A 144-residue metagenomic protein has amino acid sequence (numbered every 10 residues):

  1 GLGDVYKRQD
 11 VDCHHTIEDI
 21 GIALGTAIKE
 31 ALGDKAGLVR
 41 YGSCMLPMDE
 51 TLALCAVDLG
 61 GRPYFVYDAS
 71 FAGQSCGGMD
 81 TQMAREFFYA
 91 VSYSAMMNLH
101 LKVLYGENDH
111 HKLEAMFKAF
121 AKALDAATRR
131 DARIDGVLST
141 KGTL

Functional and structural regions predicted by a protein language model:
G1-Y6: Short, small-residue-biased leader/transition segments that mark boundaries at the very start of proteins
K7-H15: N-terminal auxiliary interaction/assembly segments of multi-subunit proteins
E18-V39: Ordered, amphipathic secondary-structure segments that act as subunit-interaction surfaces in large macromolecular
A36-L52, G136-L144: Glycine/charge-rich, flexible interdomain linkers and switch-proximal surface loops that mediate coupling
G42-M45, L54-A56, F88-V91: A generic local secondary-structure boundary/capping motif
A53-F65: Short beta-strand elements
R62, V66-Y67, C76-D131: Mixed-charge, glycine-accented linear interaction segment located at domain edges/termini
D68-S75, R133-L144: Solvent-exposed, glycine/polar-rich loop segments of beta-barrel outer-membrane systems
